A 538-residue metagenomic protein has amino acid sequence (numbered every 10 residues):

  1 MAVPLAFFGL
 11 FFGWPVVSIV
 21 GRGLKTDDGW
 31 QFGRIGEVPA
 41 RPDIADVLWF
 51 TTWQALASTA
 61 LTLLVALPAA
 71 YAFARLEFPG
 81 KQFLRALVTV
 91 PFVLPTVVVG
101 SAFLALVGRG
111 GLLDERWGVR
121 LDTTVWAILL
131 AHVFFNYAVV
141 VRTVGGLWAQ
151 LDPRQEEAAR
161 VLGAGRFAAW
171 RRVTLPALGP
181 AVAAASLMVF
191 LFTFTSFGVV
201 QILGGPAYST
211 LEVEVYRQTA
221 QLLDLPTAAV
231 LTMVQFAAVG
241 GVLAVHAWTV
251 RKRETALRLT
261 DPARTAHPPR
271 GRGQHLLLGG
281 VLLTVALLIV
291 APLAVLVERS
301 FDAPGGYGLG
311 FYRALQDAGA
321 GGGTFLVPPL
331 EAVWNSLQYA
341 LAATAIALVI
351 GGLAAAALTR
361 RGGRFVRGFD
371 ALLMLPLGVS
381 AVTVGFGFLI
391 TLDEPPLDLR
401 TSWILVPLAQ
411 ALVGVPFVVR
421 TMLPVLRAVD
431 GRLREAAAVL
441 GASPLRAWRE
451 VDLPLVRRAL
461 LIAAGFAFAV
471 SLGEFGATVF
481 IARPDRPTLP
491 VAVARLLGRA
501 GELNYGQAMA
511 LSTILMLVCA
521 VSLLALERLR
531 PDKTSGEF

Functional and structural regions predicted by a protein language model:
M1-S18, Q82, A86-V88, F236-A244 (+2 more regions): N-terminal signal-anchor/first transmembrane alpha helix
A2-F7, A60, V90, L94 (+9 more regions): Transmembrane alpha-helices
G13-V17, G21, L64-Y71, V98-S101 (+12 more regions): Membrane-embedded alpha-helices of multi-pass transport/permease systems
G29-E37, A45, G80-K81, G100-V133 (+12 more regions): Membrane-interfacial helix termini and adjacent extracytoplasmic/periplasmic loops of multi-pass transporters
F32-D43, F194-G240, R270-Q274, S300 (+3 more regions): Interhelical loop and adjacent transmembrane-helix boundary motif in polytopic membrane transport permeases
L56-V88, S101, V144, Q155 (+8 more regions): Transmembrane-helix boundary motif in ABC transporter permease subunits
G80-K81, G145-A168, R172, V199 (+7 more regions): C-terminal transmembrane helix and the adjacent membrane-cytosol boundary/short C-terminal tail of inner/organellar
G280-R360, F365-L372: Phosphate-binding active sites in nucleotide-utilizing proteins
